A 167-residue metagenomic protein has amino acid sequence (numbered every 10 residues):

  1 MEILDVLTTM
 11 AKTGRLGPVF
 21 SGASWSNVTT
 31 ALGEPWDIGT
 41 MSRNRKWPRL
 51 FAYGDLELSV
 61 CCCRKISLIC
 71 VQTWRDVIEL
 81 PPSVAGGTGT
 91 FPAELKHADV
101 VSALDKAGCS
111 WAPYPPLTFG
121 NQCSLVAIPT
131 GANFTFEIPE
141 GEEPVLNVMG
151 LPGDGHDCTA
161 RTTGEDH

Functional and structural regions predicted by a protein language model:
M1-H167: Short helix/turn-capping signatures at newly exposed starts of structured segments
